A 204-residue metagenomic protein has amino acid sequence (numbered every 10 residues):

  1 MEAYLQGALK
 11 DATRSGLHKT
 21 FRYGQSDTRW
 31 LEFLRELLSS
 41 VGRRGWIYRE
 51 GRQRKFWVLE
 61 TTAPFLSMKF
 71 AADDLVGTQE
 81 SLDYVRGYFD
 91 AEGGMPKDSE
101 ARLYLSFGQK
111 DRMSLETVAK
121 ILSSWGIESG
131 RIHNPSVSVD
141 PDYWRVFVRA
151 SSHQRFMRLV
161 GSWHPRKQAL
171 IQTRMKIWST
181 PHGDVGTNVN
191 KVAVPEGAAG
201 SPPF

Functional and structural regions predicted by a protein language model:
M1-F204: Internal intein/HINT superfamily modules and their associated LAGLIDADG
